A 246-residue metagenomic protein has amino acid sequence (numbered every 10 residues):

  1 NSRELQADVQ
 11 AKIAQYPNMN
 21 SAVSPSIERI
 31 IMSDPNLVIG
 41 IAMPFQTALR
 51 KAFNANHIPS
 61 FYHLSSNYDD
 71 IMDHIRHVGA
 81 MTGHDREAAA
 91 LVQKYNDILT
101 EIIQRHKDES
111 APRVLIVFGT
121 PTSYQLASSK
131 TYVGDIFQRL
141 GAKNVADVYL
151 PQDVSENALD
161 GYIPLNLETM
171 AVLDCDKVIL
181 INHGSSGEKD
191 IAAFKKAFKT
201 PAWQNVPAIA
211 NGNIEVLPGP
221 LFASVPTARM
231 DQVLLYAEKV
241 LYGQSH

Functional and structural regions predicted by a protein language model:
N1-S33, L37-A42, V145: A short, structured surface patch at a secondary-structure boundary
Y16-E28, P151-L167: Short helix-initiation/N-cap motifs at beta->coil->alpha
M19, S26-G40, I58, N166-H183: Proline-aspartate-enriched helix->loop->beta-strand connector
S21-A22, G40, H63, D147 (+2 more regions): Short beta-strand and adjacent tight-turn residues that come in two discontinuous sequence segments and form the edges
E28-M32, K51, D69-R76, A80 (+8 more regions): Solvent-exposed, polar/charged alpha-helical surfaces in well-ordered, non-transmembrane soluble domains, broadly
F45-A48, L64-H77, A111-I136, E188-K189: Extracytoplasmic ligand-binding site segments that recognize negatively charged/polar headgroups
D70-R76, A80-M81, A89, L180-H246: Structured C-terminal subdomain patch of bacterial secreted/periplasmic proteins
E87-V148: Basic- and aromatic-lined ligand-binding clefts that recognize polyanionic substrates
